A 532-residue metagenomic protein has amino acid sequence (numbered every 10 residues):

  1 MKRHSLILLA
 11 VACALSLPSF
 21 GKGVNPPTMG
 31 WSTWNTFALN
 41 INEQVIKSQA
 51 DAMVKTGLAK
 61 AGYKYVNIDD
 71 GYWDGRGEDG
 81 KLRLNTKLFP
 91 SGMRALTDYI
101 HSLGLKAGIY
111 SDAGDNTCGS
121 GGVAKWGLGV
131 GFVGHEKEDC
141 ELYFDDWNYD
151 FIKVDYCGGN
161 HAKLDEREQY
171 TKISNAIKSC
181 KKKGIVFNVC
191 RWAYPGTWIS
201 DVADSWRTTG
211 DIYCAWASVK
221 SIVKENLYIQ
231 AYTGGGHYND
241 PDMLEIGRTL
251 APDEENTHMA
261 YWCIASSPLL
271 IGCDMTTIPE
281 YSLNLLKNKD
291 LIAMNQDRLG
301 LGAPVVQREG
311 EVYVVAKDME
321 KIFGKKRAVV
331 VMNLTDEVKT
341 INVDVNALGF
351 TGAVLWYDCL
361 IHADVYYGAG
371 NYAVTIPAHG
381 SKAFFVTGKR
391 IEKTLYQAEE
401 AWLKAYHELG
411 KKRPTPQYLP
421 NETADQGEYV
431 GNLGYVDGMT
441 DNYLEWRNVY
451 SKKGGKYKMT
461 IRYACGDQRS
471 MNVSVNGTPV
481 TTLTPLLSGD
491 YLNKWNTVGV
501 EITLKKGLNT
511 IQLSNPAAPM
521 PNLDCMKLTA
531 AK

Functional and structural regions predicted by a protein language model:
L8-S16: Bacterial N-terminal signal peptides
P27-T33, G62-D69, K106-S111, D150-D155 (+6 more regions): Structural recognition of the beta-strand scaffold that forms the well-ordered cores of secreted hydrolase catalytic
V45, Q49, M53-K163: Aromatic-lined carbohydrate-binding/catalytic grooves of carbohydrate-active enzymes
H135-E138, E168, S179, I185-D274: Glycan-recognition surfaces
G234-G235, N239-G310, G380-S381, K389-K393: Aromatic- and carboxylate-lined catalytic core of secreted/periplasmic carbohydrate-active enzymes
W262-A265, L270-G272, R308-F350, H379 (+5 more regions): Carbohydrate-binding surface patches
L270-E337, D364, R413-D437, E445 (+1 more regions): Glycan-recognition and catalytic regions of carbohydrate-active enzymes
K339, L348-W356, Y367-K532: Extracytoplasmic
